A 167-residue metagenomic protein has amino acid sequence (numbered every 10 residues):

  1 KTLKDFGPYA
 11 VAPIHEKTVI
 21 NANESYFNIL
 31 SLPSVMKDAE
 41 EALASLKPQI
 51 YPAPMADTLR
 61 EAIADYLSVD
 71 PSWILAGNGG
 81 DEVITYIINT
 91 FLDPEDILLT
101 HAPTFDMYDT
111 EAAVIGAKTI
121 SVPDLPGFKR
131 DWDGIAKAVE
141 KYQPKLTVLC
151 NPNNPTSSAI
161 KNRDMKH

Functional and structural regions predicted by a protein language model:
K1-Y51, Q143, V148-L149: N-terminal "arm"/small-domain region of PLP-dependent enzymes with the aminotransferase-like
K47-H167: Conserved core of the PLP fold type I
